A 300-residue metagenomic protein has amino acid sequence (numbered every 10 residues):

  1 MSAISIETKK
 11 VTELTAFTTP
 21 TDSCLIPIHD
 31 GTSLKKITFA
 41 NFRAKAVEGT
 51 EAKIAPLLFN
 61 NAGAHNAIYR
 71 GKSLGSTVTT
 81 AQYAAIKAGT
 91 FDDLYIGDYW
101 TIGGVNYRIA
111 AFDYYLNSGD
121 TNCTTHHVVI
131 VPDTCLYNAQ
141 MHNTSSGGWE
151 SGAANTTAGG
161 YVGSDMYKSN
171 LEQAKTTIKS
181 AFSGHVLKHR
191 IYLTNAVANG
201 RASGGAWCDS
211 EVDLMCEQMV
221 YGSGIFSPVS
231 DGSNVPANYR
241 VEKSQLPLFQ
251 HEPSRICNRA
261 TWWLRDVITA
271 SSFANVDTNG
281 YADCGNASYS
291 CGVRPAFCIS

Functional and structural regions predicted by a protein language model:
S2-G49: Extracellular repetitive beta-rich solenoid segments
E51-S300: Collagenous Gly-X-Y triple-helix signature in extracellular proteins
